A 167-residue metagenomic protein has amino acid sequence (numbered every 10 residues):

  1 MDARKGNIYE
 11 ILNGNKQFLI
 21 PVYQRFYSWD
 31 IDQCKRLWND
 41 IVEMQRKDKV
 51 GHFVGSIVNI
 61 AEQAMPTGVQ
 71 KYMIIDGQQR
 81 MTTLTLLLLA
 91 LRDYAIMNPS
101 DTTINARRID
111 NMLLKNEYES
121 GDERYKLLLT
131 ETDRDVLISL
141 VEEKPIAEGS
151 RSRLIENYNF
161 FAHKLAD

Functional and structural regions predicted by a protein language model:
D2-D167: Glycine- and hydrophobic-rich flexible loops that cap the catalytic core of alpha/beta enzyme folds
